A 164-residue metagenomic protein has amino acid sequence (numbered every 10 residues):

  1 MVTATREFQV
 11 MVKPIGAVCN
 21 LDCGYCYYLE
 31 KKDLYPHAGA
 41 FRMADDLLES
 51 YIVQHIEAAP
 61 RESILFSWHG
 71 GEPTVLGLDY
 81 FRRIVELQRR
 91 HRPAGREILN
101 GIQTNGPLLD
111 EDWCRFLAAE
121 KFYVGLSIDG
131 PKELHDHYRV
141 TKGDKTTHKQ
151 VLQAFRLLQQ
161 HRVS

Functional and structural regions predicted by a protein language model:
M1-V2: Transmembrane helix-loop-helix hairpins at membrane boundaries of multipass inner-membrane proteins
T5-D46: Canonical Radical SAM [4Fe-4S] cluster-binding loop centered on the CxxxCxxC motif and its immediate flanking residues
P14, G70-G71, T104: Short glycine-centered, acidic/aromatic-flanked micro-motifs in structured strand/loop junctions that mark active-site
L29-K32, W68-E72, R139: Short, histidine-centered active-site or binding-site loop motifs used for metal coordination, general acid-base
G39-M43, P73, G143: Pocket-edge positions in alpha/beta enzyme catalytic cores
I52-V53, E57-S67, L76-S164: Radical SAM/AdoMet-radical enzyme domain recognition
